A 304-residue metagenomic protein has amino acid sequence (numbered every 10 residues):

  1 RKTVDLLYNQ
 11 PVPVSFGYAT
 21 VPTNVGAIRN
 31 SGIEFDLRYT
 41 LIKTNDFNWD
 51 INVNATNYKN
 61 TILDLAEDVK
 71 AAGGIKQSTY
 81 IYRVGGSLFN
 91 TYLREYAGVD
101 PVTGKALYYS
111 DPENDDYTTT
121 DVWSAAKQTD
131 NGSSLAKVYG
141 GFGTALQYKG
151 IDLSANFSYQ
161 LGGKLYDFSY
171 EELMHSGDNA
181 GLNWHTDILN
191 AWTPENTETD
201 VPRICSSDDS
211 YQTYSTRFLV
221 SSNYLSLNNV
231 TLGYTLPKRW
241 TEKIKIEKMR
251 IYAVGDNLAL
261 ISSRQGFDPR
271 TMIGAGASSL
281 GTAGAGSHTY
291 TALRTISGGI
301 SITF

Functional and structural regions predicted by a protein language model:
R1-G17, F47-T56, N60-I62: Membrane-embedded beta-barrel scaffold of Gram-negative outer-membrane proteins
R1-K2, A19, R29-I33, A55-T61 (+4 more regions): Transmembrane beta-barrel architecture of outer-membrane proteins
R1-T3, Y39-L41, A55-T61, Y148-G150 (+5 more regions): Transmembrane beta-strands of outer-membrane beta-barrel pores
N9-T20, D116-A125, R203-T216, A275-G281: Flexible, solvent-exposed coil segments and beta strand-coil junctions, predominantly the extracellular/periplasmic
P22-N30, I75-G104, L189, P194-N196 (+2 more regions): C-terminal beta-signal and terminal closure region of outer-membrane beta-barrel proteins
T23-R29, I33, T40-S134, M174 (+2 more regions): Conserved small-residue
F35-Y39, F142-Y148, A155, V230-L236 (+3 more regions): Residues on the lipid-exposed face of transmembrane beta-strands in outer-membrane beta-barrel proteins
Q160-D256: Extracytoplasmic gating/loop element in the C-terminal half of outer-membrane beta-barrel translocons and assembly
